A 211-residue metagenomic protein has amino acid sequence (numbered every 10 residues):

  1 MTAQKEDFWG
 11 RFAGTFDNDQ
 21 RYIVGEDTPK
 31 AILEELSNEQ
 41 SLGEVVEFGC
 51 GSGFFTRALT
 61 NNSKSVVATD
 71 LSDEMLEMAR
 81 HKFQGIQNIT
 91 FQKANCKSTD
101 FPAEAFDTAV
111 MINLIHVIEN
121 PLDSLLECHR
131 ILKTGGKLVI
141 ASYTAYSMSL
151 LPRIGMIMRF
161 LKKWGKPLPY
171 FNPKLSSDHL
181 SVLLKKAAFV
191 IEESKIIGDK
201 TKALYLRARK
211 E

Functional and structural regions predicted by a protein language model:
M1-Q40, F54, M78, K82 (+3 more regions): Conserved class I S-adenosyl-L-methionine
D19-Y22, A141-A187, E192-K195: C-terminal alpha-helical "lid/dimerization" subdomain adjacent to the S-adenosyl-L-methionine
V46-S98: Class I SAM-dependent methyltransferase SAM/SAH-binding core
K97-A109: A short acidic, Gly/Pro-enriched loop at the edge of an enzyme's catalytic core that lines a small-molecule cofactor
T108-P121: A short SAM/SAH-binding and catalytic strip from SAM-dependent methyltransferases
L122-T134: A short glycine-rich, Lys/Arg-flanked "PGG" loop and its adjoining helix->strand segment in the class I
A187-F189, E193-E211: Core SAM-dependent methyltransferase catalytic element
